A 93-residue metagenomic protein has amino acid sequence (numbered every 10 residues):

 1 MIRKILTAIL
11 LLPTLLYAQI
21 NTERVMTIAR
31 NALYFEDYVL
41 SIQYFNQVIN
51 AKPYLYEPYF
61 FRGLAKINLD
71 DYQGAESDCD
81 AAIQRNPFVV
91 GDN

Functional and structural regions predicted by a protein language model:
M1-I5, Q19: Positively charged n-region of N-terminal signal peptides that target proteins for export
K4-T14: Sec-dependent N-terminal signal peptides
L16-N93: Alpha-helical tetratricopeptide repeat
